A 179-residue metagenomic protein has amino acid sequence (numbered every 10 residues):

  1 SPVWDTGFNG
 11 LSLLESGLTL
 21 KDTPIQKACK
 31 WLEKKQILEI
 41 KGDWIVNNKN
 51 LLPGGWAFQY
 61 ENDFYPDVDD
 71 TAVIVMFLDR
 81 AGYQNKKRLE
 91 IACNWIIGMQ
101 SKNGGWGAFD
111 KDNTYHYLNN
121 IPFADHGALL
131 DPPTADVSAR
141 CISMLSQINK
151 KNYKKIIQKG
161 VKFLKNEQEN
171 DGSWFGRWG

Functional and structural regions predicted by a protein language model:
S1-G179: Preference for long, amphipathic alpha-helical scaffolds in soluble/luminal domains and all-alpha bundles
